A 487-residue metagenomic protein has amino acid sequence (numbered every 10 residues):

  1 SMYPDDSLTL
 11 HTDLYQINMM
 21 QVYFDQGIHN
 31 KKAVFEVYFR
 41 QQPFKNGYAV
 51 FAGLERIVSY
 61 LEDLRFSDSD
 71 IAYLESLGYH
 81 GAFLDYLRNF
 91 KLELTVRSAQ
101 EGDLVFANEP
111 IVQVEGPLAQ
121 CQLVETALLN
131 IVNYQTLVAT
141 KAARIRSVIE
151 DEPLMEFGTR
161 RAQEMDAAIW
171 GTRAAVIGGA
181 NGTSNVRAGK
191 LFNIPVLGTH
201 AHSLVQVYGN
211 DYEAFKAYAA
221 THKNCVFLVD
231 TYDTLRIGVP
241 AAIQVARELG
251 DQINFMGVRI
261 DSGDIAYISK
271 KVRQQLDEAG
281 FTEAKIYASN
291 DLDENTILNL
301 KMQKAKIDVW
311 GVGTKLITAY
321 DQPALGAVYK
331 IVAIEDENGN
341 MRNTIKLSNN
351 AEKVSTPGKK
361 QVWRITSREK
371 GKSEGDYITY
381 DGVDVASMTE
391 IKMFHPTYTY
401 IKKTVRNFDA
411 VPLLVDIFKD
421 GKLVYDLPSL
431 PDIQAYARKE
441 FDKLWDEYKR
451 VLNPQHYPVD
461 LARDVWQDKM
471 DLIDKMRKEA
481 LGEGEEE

Functional and structural regions predicted by a protein language model:
S1-K32, Q41-P43, G78, L84-E93 (+9 more regions): Buried, small/hydrophobic-residue-enriched core segments of structured protein domains
M2-K31, K45-N46, A279, A284 (+1 more regions): Gly/Ser/Thr/Ala-enriched C-terminal appendages of enzymes
K31-N89: N-terminal, Lys/Arg-enriched amphipathic/low-complexity engagement segments that precede the first folded domain
V34-E36, E93, L154, V328 (+1 more regions): A residue-level signal for beta-strand positions that form part of recognition/binding surfaces within mature
L61, L94, A99-Q100, Y287: A structural connector/turn signal
A72-Y73, T140-R144, G158, K449-H456: Short coil/turn segments at secondary-structure boundaries
S76-L84, E164, E390-Y398: Short, positively charged
L197, V258, I286, D308-W310: Hydrophobic residues within beta-strands of alpha/beta enzymes
